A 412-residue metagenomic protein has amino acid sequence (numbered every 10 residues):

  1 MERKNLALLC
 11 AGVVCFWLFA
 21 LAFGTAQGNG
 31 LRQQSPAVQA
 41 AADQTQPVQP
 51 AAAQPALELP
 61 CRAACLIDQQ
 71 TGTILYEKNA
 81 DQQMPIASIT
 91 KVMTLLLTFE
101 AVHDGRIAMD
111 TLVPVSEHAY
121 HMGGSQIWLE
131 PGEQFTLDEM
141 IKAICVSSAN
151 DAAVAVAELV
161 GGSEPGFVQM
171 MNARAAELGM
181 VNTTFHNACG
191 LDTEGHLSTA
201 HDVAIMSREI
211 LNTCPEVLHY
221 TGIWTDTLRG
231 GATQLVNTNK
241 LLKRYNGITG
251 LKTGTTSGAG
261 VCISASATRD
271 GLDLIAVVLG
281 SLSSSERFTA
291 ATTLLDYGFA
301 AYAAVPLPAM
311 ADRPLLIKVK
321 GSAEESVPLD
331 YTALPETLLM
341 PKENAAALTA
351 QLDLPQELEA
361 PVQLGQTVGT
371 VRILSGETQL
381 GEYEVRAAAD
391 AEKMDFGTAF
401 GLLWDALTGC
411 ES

Functional and structural regions predicted by a protein language model:
M1-E2, S88, S284, G298: Short alpha-helical segments used as structural interaction elements across diverse proteins
E2-N5, A22, A26-C214: Active-site-adjacent loops and short helices of periplasmic peptidoglycan-processing enzymes
R3-L21: Sec-dependent N-terminal signal peptides
L8, A20-A26, A56, L294 (+3 more regions): Compositionally biased, low-complexity repeat tracts
M180-T184, D192-L197, H201-S412: Domain-terminus/edge residues, biased toward the C-terminal soluble/receptor-binding domains of extracytoplasmic
